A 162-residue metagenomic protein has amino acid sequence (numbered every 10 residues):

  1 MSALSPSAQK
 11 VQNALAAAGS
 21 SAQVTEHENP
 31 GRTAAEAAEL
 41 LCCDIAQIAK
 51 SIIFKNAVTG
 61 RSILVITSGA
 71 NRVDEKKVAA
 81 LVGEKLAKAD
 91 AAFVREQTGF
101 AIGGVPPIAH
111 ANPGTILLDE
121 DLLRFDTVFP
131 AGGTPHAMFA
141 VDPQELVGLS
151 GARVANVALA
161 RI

Functional and structural regions predicted by a protein language model:
M1-I162: Extended, low-hydrophobicity, polar/charged segments
